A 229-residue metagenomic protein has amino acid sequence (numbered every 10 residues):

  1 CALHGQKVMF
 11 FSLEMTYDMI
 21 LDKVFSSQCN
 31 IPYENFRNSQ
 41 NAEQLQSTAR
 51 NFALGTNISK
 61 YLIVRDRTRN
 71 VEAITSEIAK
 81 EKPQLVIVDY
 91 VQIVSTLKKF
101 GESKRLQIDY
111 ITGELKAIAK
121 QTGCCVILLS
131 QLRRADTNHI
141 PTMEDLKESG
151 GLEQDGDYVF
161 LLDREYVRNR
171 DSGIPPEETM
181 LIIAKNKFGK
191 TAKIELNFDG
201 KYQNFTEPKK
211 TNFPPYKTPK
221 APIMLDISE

Functional and structural regions predicted by a protein language model:
L3-K82, T96, I194-E195: Cytosolic-facing regulatory segments adjacent to core modules
M9-S12, I63-V64, I87, L128 (+3 more regions): Structured core elements
L13-M15, C124, L128-Q131: Conserved H-loop
N30, V71-V86, F100-E102, Y110-T122 (+1 more regions): C-terminal regions of RecA-like/P-loop NTPase motor modules
N51-I63, L115-V126, D155: A structural motif corresponding to the C-terminal end of an alpha-helix and its immediate exit/capping segment
Y90: Walker B catalytic acidic pair
I93: Active-site environment of non-heme Fe oxygenases that use a 2-His-1-carboxylate facial triad
